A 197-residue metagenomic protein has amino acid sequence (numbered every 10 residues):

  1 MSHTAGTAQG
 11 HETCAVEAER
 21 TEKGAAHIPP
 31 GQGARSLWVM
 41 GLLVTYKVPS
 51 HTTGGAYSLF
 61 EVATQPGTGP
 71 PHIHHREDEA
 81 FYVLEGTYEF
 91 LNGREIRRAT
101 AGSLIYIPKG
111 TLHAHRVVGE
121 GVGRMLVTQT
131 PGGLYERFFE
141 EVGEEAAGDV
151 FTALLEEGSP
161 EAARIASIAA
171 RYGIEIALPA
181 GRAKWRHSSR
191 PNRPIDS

Functional and structural regions predicted by a protein language model:
S2-A56, A63, E156-S197: A short, N-terminal "cap"/entry segment at the start of jelly-roll beta-barrel domains of the cupin/DSBH fold
L43, T68, A80, T87-E89 (+2 more regions): Structural motif
V48-P49, P70-H75, R116-V118: Short histidine-centered beta-strand/loop micro-motifs that create catalytic or ligand/metal-coordination sites
T53, E89, K109-E136: Ligand-binding loop in jelly-roll beta-barrel domains
L59-Q65, H74-N92, T128-T130: Short, conserved beta-strand element in jelly-roll/cupin
A80-Y82, R94-L112: Short acidic-glycine-tyrosine-enriched beta hairpin
G93, T100-A101, V117, R137-F138: Short glycine-/acidic-enriched loop or helix-start segments at secondary-structure transitions that form or flank
G121-E175: A contiguous, mid-protein "functional segment" used to position or interact with cofactors/ions or partner subunits
